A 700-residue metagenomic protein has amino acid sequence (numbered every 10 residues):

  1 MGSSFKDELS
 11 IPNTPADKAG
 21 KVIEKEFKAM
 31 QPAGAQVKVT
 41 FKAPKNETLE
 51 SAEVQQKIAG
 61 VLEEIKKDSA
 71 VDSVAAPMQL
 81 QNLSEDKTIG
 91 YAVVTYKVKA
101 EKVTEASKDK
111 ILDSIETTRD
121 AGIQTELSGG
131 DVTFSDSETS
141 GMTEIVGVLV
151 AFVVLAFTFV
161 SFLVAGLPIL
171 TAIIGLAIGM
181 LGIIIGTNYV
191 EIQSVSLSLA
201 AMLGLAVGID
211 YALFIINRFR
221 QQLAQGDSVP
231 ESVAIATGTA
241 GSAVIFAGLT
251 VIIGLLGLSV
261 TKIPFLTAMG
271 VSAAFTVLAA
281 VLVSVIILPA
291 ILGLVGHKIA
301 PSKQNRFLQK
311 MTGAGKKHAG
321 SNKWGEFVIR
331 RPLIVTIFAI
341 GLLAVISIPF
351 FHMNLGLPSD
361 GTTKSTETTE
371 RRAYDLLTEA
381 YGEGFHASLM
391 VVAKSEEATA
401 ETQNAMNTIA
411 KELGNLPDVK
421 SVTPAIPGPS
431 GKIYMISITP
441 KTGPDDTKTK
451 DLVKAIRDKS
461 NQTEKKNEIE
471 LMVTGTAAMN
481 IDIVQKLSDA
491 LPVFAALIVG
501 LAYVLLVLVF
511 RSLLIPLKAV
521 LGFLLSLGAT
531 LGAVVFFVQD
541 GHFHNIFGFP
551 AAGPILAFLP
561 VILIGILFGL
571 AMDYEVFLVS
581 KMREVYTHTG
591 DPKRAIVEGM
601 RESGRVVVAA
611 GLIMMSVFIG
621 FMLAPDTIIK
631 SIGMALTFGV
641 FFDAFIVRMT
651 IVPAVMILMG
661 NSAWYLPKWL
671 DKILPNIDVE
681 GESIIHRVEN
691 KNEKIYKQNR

Functional and structural regions predicted by a protein language model:
M1-S3, V71, K87, K97-L355 (+1 more regions): Membrane-embedded transmembrane helical bundles of large multi-pass transporters/channels
P12-A35, A43-G129, H352-H544, P554 (+1 more regions): Structured non-transmembrane domains adjacent to transmembrane bundles in polytopic membrane proteins
